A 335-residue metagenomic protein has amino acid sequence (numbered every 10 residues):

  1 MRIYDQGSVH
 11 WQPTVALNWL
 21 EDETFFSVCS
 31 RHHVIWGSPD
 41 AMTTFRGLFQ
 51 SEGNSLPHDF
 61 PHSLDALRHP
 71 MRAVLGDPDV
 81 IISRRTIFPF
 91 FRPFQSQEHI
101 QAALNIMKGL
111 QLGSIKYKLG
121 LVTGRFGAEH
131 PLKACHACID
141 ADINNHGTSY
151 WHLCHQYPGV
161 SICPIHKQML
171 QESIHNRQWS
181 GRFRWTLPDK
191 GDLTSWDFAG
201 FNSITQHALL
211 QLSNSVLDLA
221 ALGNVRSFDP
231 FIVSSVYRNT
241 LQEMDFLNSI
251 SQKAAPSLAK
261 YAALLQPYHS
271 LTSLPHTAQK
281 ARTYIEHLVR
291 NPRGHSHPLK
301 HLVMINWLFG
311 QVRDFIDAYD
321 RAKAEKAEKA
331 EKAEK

Functional and structural regions predicted by a protein language model:
M1-K335: Basic, alpha-helical nucleic-acid-binding regions used in initiation and control of genome expression
